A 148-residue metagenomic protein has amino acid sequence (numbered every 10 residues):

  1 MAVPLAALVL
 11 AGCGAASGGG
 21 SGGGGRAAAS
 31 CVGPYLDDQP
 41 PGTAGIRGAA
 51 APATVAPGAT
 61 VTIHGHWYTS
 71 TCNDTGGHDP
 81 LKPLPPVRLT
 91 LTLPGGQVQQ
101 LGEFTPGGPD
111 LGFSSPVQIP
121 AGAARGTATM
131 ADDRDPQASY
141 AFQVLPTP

Functional and structural regions predicted by a protein language model:
M1-A11: Sec-dependent bacterial lipoprotein signal peptides
C13-P148: Extracytoplasmic/secretory-pathway segments with low complexity and glycosylation-like composition
